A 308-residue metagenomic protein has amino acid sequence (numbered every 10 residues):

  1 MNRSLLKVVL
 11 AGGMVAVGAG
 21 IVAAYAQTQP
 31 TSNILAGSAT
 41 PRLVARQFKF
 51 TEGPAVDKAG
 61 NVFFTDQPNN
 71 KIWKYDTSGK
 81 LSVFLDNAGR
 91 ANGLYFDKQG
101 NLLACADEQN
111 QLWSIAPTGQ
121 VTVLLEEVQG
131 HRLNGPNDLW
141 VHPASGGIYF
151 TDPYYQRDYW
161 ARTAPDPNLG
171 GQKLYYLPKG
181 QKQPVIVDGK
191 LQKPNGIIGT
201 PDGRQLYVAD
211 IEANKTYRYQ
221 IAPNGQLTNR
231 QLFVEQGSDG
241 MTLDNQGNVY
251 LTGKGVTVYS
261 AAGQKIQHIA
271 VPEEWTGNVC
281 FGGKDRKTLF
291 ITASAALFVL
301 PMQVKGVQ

Functional and structural regions predicted by a protein language model:
M1-G12: Bacterial N-terminal signal peptides that target proteins for export
V15-A24: C-terminal segment of classical bacterial N-terminal signal peptides
Y25-Q308: Sequence-structural signature of mature extracellular/luminal beta-sheet repeat domains, prominently beta-propellers
